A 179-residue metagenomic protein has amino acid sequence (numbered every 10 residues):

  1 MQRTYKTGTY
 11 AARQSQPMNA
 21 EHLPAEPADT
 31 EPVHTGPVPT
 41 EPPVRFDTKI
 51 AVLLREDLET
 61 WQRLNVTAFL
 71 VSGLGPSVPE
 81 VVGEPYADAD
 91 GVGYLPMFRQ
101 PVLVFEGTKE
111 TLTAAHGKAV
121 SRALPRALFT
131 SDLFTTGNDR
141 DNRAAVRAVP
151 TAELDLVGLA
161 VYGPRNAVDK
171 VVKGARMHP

Functional and structural regions predicted by a protein language model:
Q2-Y10, P17-P179: Positively charged, small/polar-rich N-terminal and surface patches that mediate targeting and assembly and bind
